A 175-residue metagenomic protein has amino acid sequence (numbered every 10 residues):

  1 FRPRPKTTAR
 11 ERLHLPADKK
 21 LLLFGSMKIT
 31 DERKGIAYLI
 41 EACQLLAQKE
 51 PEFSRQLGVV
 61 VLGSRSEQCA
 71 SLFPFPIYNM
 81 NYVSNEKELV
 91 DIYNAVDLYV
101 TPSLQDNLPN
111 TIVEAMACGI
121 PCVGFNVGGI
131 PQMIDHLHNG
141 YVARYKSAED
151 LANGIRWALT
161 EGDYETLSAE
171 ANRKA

Functional and structural regions predicted by a protein language model:
R2-L15: A short helix/loop element that forms part of the nucleotide-sugar donor recognition site in Leloir-type
E11, D163-A175: A short, well-ordered alpha-helix in the C-terminal region of glycosyltransferases
P16-K34, I40-Q44: Conserved donor-binding/catalytic core segment of Leloir-type glycosyltransferases
E50, S54-L57, G63-V90: Nucleotide-activated donor-binding/catalytic signature segment of Leloir-type glycosyltransferases, i.e., the conserved
D91-V96: Short alpha-helical donor nucleotide-sugar binding micro-motif in glycosyltransferases
L104: Aromatic "clamp/platform" in nucleotide-sugar-dependent glycosyltransferases that forms part of the donor/acceptor
P121-G124, I134: Short hydrophobic beta-strand element within catalytic cores of glycosyltransferases and related nucleotide-activated
H136-L137, Y141-A148, W157-G162: Conserved acidic donor-binding segment of nucleotide-sugar-dependent glycosyltransferases
